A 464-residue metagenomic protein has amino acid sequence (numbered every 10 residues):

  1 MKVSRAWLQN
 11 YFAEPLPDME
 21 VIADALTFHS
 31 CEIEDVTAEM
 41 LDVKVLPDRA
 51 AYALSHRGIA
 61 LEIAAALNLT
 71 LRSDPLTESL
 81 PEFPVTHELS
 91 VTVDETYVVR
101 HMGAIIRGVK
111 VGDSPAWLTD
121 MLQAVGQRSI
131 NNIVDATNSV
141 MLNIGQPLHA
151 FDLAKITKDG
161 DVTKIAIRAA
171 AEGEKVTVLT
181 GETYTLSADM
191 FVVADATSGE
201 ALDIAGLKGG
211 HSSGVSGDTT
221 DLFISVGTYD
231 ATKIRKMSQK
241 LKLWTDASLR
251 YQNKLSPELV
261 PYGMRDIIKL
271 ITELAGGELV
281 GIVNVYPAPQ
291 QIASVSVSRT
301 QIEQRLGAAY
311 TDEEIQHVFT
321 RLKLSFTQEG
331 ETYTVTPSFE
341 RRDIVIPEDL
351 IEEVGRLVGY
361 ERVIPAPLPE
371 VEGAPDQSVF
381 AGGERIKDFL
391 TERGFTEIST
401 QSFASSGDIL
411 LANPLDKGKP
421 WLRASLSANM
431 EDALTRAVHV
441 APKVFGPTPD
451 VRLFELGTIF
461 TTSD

Functional and structural regions predicted by a protein language model:
M1-V280, G418: Long, basic N-terminal domains or extensions that often function in RNA/ssDNA interaction or organelle/cellular
S114, V134, D246-A247, L255 (+2 more regions): Extended beta-strand-rich architecture
